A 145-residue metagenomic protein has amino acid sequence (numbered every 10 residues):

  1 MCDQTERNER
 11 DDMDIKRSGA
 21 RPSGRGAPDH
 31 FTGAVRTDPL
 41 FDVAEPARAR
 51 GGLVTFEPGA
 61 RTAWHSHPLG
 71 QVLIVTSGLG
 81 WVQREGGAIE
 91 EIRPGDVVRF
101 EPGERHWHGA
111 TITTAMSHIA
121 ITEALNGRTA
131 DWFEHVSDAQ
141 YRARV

Functional and structural regions predicted by a protein language model:
C2-R48, A130-V145: A short, N-terminal "cap"/entry segment at the start of jelly-roll beta-barrel domains of the cupin/DSBH fold
R36-P39, R50-H67: Conserved short histidine dyad/triad with adjacent acidic residue
D42, S66, I74, I92-P94 (+1 more regions): Conserved strand-loop elements at the edges of beta-sheets that form or border functional pockets
T62-H65, V82-Q83, F100, R105-I112: Short beta-strand His + acidic residue motifs that chelate non-heme Fe in jelly-roll/DSBH and cupin folds
P68-G86: Glycine- and acidic-residue-biased ligand/ion/polar-headgroup-sensing regions
V72, R99, T113-W132: A short hydrophobic beta-strand segment most commonly corresponding to one strand of the jelly-roll/cupin
G86-G103: Short acidic-glycine-tyrosine-enriched beta hairpin
